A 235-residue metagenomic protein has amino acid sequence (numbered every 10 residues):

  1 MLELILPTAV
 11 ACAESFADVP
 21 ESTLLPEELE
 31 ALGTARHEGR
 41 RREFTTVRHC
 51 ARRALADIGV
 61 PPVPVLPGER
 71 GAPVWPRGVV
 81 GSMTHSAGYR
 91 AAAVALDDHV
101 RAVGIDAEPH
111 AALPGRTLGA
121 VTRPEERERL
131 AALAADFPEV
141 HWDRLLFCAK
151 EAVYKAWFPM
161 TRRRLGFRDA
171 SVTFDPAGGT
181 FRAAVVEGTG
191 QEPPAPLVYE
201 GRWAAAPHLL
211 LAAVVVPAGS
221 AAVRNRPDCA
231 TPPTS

Functional and structural regions predicted by a protein language model:
M1-S235: Core catalytic alpha/beta fold that binds nucleotide/phospho-ligands
